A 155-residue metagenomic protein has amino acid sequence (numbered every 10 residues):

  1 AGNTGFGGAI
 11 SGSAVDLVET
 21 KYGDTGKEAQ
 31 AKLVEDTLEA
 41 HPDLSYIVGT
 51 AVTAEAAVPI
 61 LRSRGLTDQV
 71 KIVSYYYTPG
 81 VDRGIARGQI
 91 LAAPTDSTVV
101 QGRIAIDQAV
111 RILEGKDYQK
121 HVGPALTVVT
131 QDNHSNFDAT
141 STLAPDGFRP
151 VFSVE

Functional and structural regions predicted by a protein language model:
A1-D16, L33, A56-I60, Q101: Short, solvent-exposed amphipathic alpha-helices that sit in or adjacent to ligand/effector-binding or catalytic
A1-G5, A29-A31, Y77-V81, D96-E114: Hydrophobic alpha-helical segments within soluble ligand-binding/sensing domains
F6, G23-G84: Hydrophobic alpha-helical
A9-I10, V100-E155: Hinge/cleft segment of the Venus flytrap/periplasmic-binding protein
G12-V15, H41, L66-T67, R87-G88 (+1 more regions): Short, well-ordered coil/turn elements that cap or connect secondary structure elements
V18, V48, K71-V73, L91 (+1 more regions): Structural detector of well-ordered beta-strand residues that form the stable sheet scaffold of enzyme domains
T20, R87-V99: Short beta-strand elements at the ligand-binding edges of bilobed clamshell
T78-L91, D138: Flexible loop/hinge segments that line or gate small-molecule binding clefts
